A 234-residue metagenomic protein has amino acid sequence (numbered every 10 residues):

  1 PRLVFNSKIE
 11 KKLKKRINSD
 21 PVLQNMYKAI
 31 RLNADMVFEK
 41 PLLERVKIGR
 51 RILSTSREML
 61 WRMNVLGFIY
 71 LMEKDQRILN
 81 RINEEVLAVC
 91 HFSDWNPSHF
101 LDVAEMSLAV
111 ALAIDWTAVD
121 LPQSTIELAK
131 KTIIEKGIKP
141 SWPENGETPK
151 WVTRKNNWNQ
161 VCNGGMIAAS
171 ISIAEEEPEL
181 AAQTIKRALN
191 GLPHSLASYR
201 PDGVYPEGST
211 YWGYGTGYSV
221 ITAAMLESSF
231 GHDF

Functional and structural regions predicted by a protein language model:
P1-I48: Low-complexity, Ser/Thr/Pro/Gly-enriched N-terminal "stalk/linker" regions
P1-S19, L60-Q76, A88-N96, E105-S124 (+2 more regions): Well-ordered alpha-helical scaffold segments within catalytic/enzyme domains
N25-M26, L42, S98-F100, P122-T125 (+1 more regions): Surface-exposed patches in mature extracellular/periplasmic domains of secreted proteins
M26, T55-E58, D102, M106 (+3 more regions): Amphipathic alpha-helix face/heptad-repeat signature
A29-V86, C90, F100, T148-W151 (+2 more regions): Substrate-binding groove/exosite segments of carbohydrate-active enzymes
N33, E58, R62-V65, R81-E85 (+6 more regions): Alpha-helical packing segments of well-folded alpha/beta enzyme cores
K47-R50, A111-T210, Y218-I221, E227: Active-site lining segments of carbohydrate-active enzymes
Q76-N80, L101, E179-K186, T210 (+1 more regions): Short, solvent-exposed positions on alpha-helices
